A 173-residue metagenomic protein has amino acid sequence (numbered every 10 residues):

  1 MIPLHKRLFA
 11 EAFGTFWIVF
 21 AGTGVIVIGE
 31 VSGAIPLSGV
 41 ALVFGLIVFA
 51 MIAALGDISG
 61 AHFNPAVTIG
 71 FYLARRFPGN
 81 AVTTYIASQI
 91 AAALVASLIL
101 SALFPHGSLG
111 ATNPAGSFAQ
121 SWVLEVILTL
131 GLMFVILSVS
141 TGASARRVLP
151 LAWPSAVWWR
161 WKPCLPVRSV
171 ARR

Functional and structural regions predicted by a protein language model:
M1-R173: Membrane-interface helix-loop junctions and terminal tails of multi-pass membrane proteins
